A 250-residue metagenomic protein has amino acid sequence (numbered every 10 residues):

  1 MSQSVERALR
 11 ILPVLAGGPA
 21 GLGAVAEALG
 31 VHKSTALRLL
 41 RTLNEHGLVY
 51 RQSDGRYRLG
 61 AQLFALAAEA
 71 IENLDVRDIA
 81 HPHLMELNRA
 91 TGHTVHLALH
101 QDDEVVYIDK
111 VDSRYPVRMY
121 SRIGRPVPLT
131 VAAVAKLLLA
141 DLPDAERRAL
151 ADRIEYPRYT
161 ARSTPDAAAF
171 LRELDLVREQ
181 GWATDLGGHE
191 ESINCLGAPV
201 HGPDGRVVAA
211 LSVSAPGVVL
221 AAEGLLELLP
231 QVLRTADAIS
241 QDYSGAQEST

Functional and structural regions predicted by a protein language model:
M1-D78, M85, D237, Q241-G245: N-terminal helix-turn-helix
V49-Y50, L97-A98, V200: A structural signal for short hydrophobic beta-strand segments in well-ordered beta-sheet cores
S53, Q101, A209: A cytosolic small-molecule/anion-sensing beta-strand core signal
A70-P116, D141-D144, F170-L176: All-alpha effector-binding/dimerization core of bacterial HTH-type transcriptional repressors
V117-H189: Short, solvent-exposed recognition segments
I154-R158, A236-T250: Cysteine/selenocysteine-centered motifs that mediate thiol-based redox chemistry or coordinate metal-sulfur cofactors
D166-A236: Extended hydrophobic
